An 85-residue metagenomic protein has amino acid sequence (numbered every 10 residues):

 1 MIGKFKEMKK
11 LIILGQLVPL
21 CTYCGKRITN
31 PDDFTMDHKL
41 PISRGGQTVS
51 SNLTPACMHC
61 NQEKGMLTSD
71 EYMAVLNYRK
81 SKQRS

Functional and structural regions predicted by a protein language model:
M1-M8, R27, L76-S85: A boundary/linker detector
M1-Y23: Short, charged surface segments at domain edges that flank catalytic/cofactor-binding sites
G15-Q16, P31, T48-N52: Flanking scaffold residues of small Cys/His-coordinated metal-binding clusters
P19, F34, P55: Cys/His-enriched microdomains
Y23-C24, H59: Short, cysteine/histidine-rich loop/knuckle motifs that typically chelate Zn2+
N30-P31, E63-L67: Short, non-ligating residues that shape and space the ligands of small metal-coordination modules and catalytic
T35-P41: Histidine-centered catalytic micro-motifs used for acid/base chemistry in nuclease and nucleotide-processing active
R44-E63: Short beta-strand-alpha-helix junction that forms the catalytic/metal-binding core of metal-dependent nuclease domains
